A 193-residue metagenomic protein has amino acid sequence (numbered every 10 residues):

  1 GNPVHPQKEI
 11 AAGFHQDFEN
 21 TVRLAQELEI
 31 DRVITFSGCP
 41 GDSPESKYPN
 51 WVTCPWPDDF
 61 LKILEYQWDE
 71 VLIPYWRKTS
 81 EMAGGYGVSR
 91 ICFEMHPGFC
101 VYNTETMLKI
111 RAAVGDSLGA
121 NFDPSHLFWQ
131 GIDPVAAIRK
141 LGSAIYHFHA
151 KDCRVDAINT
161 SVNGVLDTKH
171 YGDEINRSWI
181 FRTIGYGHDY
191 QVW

Functional and structural regions predicted by a protein language model:
N2-H5, W51-F60, V165-F181: Short glycine/proline- and charge-enriched loop/turn segments that cap or connect secondary-structure elements
P3-G119: Active-site acidic/histidine proton-transfer and metal-coordination neighborhood in alpha/beta enzyme cores
Q16, R23, E29-D31, I73 (+2 more regions): Histidine-acidic metal/acid-base catalytic patches
